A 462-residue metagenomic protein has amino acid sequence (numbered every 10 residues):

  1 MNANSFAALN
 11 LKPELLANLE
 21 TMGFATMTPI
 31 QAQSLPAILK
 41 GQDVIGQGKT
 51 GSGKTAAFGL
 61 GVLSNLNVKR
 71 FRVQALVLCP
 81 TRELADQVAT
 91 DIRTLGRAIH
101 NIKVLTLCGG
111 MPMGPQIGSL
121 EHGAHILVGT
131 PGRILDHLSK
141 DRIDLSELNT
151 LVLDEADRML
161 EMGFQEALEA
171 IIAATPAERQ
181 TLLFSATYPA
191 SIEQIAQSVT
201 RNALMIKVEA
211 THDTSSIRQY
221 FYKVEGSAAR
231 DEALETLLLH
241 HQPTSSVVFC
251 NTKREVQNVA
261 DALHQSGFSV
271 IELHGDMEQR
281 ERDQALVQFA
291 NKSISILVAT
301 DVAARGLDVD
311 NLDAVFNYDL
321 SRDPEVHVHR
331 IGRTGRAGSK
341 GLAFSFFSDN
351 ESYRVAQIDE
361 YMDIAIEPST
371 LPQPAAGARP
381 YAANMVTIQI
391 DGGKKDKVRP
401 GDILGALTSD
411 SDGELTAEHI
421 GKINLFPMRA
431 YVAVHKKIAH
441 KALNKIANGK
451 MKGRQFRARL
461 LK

Functional and structural regions predicted by a protein language model:
N2-K462: Conserved helicase RecA-like core
